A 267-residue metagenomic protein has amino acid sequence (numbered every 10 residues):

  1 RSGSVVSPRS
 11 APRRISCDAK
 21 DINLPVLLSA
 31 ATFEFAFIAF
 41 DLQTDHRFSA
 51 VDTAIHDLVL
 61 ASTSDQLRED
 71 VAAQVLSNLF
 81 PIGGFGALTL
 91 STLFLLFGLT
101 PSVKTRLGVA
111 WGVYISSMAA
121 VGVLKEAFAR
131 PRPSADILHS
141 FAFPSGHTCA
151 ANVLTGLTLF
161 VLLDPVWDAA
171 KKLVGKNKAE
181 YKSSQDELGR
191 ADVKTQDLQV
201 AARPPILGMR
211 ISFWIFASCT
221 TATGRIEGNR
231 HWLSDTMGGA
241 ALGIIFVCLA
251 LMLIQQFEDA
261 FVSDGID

Functional and structural regions predicted by a protein language model:
R1-V6: N-terminal chloroplast transit peptides
P8-A87, K125-L138: N-terminal transmembrane-helix/juxtamembrane module of multi-pass inner/ER membrane proteins
K20-A30, R106-A110, T148, P205-R210 (+1 more regions): Transmembrane alpha-helices of multi-pass eukaryotic membrane proteins
A30, Y114-A119, A240, I244: Alpha-helical transmembrane spans of integral membrane proteins, capturing the lipid-embedded, hydrophobic core of TM
T44, L99-P101, F128-A129, G228-N229: Short helix-capping/hinge motifs at transmembrane helix termini and TM-loop junctions
L93-S117: Interfacial segments of alpha-helical transmembrane regions
G108-R130, P204-G224: Small-polar-interrupted transmembrane alpha-helices in polytopic inner-membrane proteins
A135-D267: Membrane-embedded catalytic cores of phosphoryl/pyrophosphoryl-handling enzymes
